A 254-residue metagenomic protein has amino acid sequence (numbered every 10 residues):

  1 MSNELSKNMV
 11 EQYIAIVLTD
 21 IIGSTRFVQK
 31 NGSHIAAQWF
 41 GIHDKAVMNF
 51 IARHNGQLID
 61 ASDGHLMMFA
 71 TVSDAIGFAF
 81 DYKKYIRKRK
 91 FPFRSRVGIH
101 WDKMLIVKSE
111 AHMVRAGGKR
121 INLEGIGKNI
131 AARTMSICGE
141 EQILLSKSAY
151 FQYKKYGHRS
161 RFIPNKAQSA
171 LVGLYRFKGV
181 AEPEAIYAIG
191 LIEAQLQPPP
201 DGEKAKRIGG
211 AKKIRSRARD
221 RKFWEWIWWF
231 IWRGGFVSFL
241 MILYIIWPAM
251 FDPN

Functional and structural regions predicted by a protein language model:
M1-Q12, E140-E141, K147-P253: Intrinsically disordered, glycine/charged-rich C-terminal tails and inter-domain linkers that flank nucleotidyl cyclase
S2-D81, Y85: Catalytic NTP-binding/metal-coordinating core of nucleotidyl cyclase/transferase enzymes
S24, M104-I106, A194-L196: Short, acidic Gly/Pro/Ser/Thr-rich loop/turn segments
A46, G56, R96-G98, K204-K206: Juxtamembrane/interface motifs at transmembrane-helix termini
R53, R115-G117, E225, W229: Polar/charged alpha-helical tracts
L66-L191: Catalytic beta-strand-to-alpha-helix segment of the class III nucleotidyl cyclase homology domain
